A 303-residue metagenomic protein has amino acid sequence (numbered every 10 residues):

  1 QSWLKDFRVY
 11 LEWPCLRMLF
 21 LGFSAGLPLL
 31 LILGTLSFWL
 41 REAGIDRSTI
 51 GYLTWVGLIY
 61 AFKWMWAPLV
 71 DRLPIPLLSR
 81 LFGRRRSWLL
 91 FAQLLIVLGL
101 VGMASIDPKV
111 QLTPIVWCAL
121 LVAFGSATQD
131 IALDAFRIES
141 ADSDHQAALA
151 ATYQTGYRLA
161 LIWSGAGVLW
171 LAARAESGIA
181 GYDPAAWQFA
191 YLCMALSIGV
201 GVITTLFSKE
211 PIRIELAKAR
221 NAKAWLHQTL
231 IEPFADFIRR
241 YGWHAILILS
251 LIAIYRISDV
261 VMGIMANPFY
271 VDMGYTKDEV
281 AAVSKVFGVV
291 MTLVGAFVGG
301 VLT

Functional and structural regions predicted by a protein language model:
Q1-E12, L98, A104-V116, T128-Q129 (+2 more regions): Intracellular loop-helix junctions on the cytosolic face of multi-pass helical membrane proteins
S2-Y60, H244-F269, M273-T276, A281: Helix-loop boundary and gating motifs at the non-cytosolic
L21-G22, L29, V56-K63, C118-A172 (+5 more regions): Substrate-agnostic recognition of the 12-TM MFS/MFS-like secondary transporter fold
L40-R41, V70, P74, W170-E176 (+1 more regions): Interfacial helix-cap and linker-helix signal at transmembrane-aqueous boundaries of multi-pass secondary transporters
G51, G57, L89-L90, V116 (+2 more regions): Hydrophobic/aromatic positions within or immediately flanking transmembrane alpha-helices of multi-pass small-molecule
W55-A61, L90-V97, A195, L249 (+2 more regions): Residues within membrane-spanning alpha-helices of integral membrane proteins, especially the hydrophobic core/packing
F62-F82, V294-T303: Helix-to-loop junctions at the C-terminal end of transmembrane segments in multipass secondary transporters
I75-P76, S87-V110: C-terminal ends and interior cores of transmembrane alpha-helices in multi-pass membrane transporters/permeases
